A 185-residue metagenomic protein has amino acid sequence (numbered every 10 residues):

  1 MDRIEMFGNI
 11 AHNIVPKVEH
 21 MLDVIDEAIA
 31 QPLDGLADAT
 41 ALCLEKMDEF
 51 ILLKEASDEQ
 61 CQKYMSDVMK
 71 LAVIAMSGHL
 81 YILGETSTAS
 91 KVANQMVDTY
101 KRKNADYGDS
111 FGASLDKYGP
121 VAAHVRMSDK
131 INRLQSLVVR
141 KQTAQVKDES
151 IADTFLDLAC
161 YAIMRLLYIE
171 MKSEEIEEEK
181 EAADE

Functional and structural regions predicted by a protein language model:
M1-E185: Intrinsically disordered, low-complexity regulatory regions that flank transcription factor DNA-binding cores
